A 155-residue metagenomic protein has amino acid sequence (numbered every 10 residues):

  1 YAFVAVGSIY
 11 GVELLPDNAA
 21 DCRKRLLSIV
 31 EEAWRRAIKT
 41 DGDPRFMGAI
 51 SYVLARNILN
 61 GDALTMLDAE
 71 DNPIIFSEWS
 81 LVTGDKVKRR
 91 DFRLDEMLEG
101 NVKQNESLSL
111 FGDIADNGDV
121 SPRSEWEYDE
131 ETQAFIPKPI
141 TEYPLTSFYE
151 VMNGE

Functional and structural regions predicted by a protein language model:
Y1-E155: SAM-dependent methyltransferase catalytic region
